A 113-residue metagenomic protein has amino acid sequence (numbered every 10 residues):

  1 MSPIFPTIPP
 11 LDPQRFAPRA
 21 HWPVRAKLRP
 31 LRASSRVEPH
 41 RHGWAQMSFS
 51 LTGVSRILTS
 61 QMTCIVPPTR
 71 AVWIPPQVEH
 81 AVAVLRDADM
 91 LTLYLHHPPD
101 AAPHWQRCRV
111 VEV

Functional and structural regions predicted by a protein language model:
M1-S55: Generic protein-terminus/edge-of-domain signal
L28, T63-I65, E79, C108: Well-ordered beta-strand positions in beta-sheet-rich domains
R29-L31, V66, L93: Hydrophobic residues at beta-strand termini and immediately following loops that shape nucleotide-binding pockets
S35-H42, L58, V82-L85, P103-R107: Short histidine-centered beta-strand/loop micro-motifs that create catalytic or ligand/metal-coordination sites
L51, P67-P68, R86: A cytosolic small-molecule/anion-sensing beta-strand core signal
S60-P76: Short acidic-glycine-tyrosine-enriched beta hairpin
T63, Q77-D100: Ligand-binding loop in jelly-roll beta-barrel domains
P99-V113: Amphipathic alpha-helical segments enriched in hydrophobic/aromatic residues interleaved with Lys/Arg
